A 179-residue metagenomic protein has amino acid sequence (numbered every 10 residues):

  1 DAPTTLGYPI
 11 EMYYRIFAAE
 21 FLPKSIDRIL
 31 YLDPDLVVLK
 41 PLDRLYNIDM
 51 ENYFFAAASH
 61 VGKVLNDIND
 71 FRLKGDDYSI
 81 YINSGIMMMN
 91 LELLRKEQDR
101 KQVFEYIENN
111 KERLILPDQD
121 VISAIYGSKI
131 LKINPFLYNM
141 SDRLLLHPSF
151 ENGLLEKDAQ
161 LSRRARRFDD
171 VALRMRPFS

Functional and structural regions predicted by a protein language model:
D1-S179: Glycosyltransferase catalytic domains, chiefly GT-A lineage
